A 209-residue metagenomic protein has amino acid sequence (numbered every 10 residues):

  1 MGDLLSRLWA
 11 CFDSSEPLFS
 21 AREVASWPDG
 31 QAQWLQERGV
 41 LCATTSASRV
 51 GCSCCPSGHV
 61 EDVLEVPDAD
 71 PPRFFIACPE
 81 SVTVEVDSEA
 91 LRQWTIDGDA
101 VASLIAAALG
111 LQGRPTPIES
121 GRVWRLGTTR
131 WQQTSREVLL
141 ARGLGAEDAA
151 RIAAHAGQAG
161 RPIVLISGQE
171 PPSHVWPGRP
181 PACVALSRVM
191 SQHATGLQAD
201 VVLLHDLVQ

Functional and structural regions predicted by a protein language model:
M1-R130: Extended, compositionally biased accessory segments flanking or bridging domains
T129-S135, H155-R161: Flexible, charged surface loops at secondary-structure boundaries
Q132-D148, Q169-H174: Short acidic, S/G/P-rich loop/turn micro-motifs used as interaction or catalytic elements
A149-H155: A short acidic, amphipathic alpha-helical/loop segment
A156-Q209: Charged, structured surface patches that assemble and position nucleic-acid processing machinery
